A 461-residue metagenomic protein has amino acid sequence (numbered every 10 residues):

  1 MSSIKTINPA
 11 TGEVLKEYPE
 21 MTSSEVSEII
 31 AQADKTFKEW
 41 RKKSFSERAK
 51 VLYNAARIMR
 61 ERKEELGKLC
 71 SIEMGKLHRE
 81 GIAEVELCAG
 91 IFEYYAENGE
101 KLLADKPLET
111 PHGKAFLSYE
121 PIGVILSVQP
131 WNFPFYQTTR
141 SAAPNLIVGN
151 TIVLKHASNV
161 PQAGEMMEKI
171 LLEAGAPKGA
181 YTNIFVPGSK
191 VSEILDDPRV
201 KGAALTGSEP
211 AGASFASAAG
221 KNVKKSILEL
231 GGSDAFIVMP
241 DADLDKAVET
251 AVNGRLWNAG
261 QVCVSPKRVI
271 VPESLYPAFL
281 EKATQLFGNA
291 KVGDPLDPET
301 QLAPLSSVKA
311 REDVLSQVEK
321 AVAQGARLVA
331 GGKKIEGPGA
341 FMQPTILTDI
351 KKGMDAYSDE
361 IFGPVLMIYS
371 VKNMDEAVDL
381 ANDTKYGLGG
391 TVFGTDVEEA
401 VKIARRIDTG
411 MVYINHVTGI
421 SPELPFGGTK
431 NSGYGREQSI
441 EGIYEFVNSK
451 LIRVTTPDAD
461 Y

Functional and structural regions predicted by a protein language model:
M1-G113: N-terminal Rossmann-like NAD(P)+-binding subdomain of aldehyde/semialdehyde dehydrogenases
M1-I4, P266, L388: Short loop/turn microsegments at loop-to-beta-strand junctions
T11-E17, K334, F341-Y461: Conserved C-terminal structural/oligomerization subdomain of aldehyde/semialdehyde dehydrogenase
G12, R48, C70, F92 (+9 more regions): Residue-level signal for inorganic ion chemistry
L15, P210-K351, I414, D460-Y461: ALDH superfamily catalytic-core signature
K16-M21, T36-K42, S127, F236-V238 (+5 more regions): Short, well-ordered beta-strand elements within core beta-sheets of diverse protein domains
D34-F37, R41, A56-K63, G67 (+18 more regions): Structural signal for hydrophobic packing residues in well-ordered secondary-structure cores of soluble enzyme domains
D105-K246, V371: Rossmann-like NAD(P) dinucleotide-binding subdomain of oxidoreductase/dehydrogenase enzymes
